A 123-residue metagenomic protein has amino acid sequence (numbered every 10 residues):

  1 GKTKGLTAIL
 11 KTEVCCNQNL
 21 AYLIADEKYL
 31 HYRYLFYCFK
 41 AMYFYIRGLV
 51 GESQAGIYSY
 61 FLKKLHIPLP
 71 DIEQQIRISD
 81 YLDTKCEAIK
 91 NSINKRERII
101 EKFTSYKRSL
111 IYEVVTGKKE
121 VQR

Functional and structural regions predicted by a protein language model:
G1-L6: Short, charged beta-turn/beta-strand-edge "cap" motif at the junction between a beta-strand and an adjacent loop
T7-A8, L35-A41, Y81-K85, I93-N94: N-terminal start-of-chain detector that recognizes signal peptides and the immediate post-cleavage beginning
I9-E13, L20-E73: Basic, amphipathic alpha-helical recognition segments used for DNA target recognition
C16, Y58-F61, K85, K107: N-terminal alpha-helical segment
L69-R123: Amphipathic alpha-helical coiled-coil/heptad-repeat segments
